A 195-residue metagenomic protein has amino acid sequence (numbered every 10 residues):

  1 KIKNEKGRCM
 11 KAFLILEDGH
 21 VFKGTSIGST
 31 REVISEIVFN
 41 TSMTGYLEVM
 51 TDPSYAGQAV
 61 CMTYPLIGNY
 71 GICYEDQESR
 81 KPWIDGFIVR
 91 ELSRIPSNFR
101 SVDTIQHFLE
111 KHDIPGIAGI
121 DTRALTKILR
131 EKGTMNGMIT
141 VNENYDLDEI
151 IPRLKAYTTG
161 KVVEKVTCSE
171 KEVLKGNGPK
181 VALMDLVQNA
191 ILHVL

Functional and structural regions predicted by a protein language model:
K1-C9: Short, Lys/Arg-enriched N-terminal segments with co-localized hydrophobic residues within the first ~10-30 amino acids
R8-V194: RNA-binding accessory domains that recognize and position tRNA/RNA substrates
